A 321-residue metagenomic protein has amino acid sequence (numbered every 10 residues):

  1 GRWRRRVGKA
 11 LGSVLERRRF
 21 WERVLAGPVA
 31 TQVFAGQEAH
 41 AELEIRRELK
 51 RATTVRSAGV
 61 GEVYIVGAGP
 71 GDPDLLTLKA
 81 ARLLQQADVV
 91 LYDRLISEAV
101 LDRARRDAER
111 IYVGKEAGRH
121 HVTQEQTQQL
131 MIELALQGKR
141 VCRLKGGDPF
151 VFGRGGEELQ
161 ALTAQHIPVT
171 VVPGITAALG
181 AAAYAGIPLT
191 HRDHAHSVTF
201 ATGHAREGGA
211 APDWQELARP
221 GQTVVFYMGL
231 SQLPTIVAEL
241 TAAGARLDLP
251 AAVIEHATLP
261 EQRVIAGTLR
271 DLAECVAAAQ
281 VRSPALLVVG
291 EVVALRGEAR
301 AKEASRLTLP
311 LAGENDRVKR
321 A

Functional and structural regions predicted by a protein language model:
R2-V63, Q126, L136-V141, S197 (+2 more regions): A contiguous loop/helix-start segment that scaffolds small-molecule binding in enzyme catalytic cores
E48-V55, G59-I65, Q85-I175, G180 (+2 more regions): Class I S-adenosyl-L-methionine
V66-G67, G71-P73: Flexible loop/N-cap segments at domain edges
L78-Q86, A104-E109, E157-A161, G186-P188 (+4 more regions): Short, solvent-exposed amphipathic alpha-helical segments in soluble enzyme and RNA/protein-processing domains
A108-K115, H166-T170, L189-T199, G244-V253: Short hydrophobic/aromatic-enriched beta-strand-loop microsegments
D148-P220, R263-G267: Class I SAM-dependent methyltransferase SAM-binding "motif I" and its flanking Rossmann-like core
